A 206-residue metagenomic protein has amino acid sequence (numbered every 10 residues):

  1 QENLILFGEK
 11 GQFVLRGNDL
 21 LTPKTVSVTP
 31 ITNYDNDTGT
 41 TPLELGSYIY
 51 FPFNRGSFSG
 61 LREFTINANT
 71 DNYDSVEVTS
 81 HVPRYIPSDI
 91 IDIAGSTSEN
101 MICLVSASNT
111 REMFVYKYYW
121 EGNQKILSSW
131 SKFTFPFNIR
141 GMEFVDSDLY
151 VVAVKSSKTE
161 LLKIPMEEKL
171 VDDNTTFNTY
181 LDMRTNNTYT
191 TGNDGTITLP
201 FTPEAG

Functional and structural regions predicted by a protein language model:
E2, R55-G206: Beta-sheet repeat architectures centered on beta-propellers
E2-N3, T32: Short, charged/polar micro-motifs that form catalytic or ligand-binding hotspots
I5-L20: Surface-exposed extracellular loop regions of Gram-negative outer-membrane beta-barrel proteins
D19-E63: Catalytic or ion-translocation cores adjacent to nucleophile or general acid/base/metal-coordination motifs in diverse
